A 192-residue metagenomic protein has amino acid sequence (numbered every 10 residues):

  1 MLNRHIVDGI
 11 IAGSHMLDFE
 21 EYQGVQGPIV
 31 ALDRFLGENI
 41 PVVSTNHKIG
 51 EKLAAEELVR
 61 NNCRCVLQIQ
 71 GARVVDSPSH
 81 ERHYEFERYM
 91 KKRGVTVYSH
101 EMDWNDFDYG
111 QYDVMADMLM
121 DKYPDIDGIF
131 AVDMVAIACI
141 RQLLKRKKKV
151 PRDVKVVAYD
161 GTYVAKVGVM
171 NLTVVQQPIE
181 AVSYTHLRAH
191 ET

Functional and structural regions predicted by a protein language model:
M1-E56, D117-G128: Alpha-helical recognition/docking segments in bacterial nutrient-uptake and carbohydrate-utilization systems
G13-S14, N61, I69, P78 (+2 more regions): Replace "coordinates the UDP/GDP/TDP-sugar" with "coordinates nucleotide-activated sugar donors
V43-Q68, Y109-D117, Q177-H190: Hydrophobic alpha-helical segments within soluble ligand-binding/sensing domains
A54-R93: An alpha-beta-alpha
C65, V97-S99, V150-K155: Short acidic capping loops at alpha-helix termini that bridge into adjacent secondary structure
M90-Y109: Short beta-strand elements in bilobed, periplasmic/extracellular small-molecule ligand-binding domains
K122-H190: Flexible loop/turn connectors
